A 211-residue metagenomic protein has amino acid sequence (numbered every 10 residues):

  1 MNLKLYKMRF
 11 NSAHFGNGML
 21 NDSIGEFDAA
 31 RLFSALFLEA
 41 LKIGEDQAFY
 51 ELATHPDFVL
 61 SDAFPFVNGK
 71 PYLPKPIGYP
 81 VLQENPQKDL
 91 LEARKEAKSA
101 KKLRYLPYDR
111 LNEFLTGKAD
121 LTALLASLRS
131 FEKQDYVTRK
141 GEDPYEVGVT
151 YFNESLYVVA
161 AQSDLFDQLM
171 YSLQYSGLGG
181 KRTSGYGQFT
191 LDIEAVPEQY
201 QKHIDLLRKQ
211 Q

Functional and structural regions predicted by a protein language model:
M1-Q211: Conserved active-site/ligand-binding neighborhood in enzyme cores
